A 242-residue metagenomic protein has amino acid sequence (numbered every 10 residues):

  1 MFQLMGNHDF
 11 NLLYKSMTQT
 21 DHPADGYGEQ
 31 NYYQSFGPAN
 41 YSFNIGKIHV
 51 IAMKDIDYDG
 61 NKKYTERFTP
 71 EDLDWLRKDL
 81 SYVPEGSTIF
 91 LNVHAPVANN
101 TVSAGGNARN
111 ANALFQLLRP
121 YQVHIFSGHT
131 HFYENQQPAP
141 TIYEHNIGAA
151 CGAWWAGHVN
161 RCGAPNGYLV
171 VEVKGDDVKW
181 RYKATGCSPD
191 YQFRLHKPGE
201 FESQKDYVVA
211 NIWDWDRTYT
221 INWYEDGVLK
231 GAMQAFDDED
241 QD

Functional and structural regions predicted by a protein language model:
M1-E85, V102-F126, T130-K174, V178-W180: Extended active-site neighborhood of metal-dependent phosphoesterases/phosphodiesterases
V102, Y191, A232-Q234: Outer-membrane beta-barrel proteins
I142-V228: Binuclear metal-dependent phosphoesterase catalytic core
K230-D242: Solvent-exposed serine/threonine-rich low-complexity stretches and specific carbohydrate-binding patches
